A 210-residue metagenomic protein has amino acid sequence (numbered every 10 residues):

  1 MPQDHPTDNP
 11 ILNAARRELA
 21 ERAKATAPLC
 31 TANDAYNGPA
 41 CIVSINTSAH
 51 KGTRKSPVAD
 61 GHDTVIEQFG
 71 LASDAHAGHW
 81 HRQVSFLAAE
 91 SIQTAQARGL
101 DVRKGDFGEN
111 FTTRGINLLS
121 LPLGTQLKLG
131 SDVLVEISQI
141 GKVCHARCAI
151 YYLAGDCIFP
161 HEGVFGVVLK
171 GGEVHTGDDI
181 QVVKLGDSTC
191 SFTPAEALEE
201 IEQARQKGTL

Functional and structural regions predicted by a protein language model:
P2-L134, Q139-G141, E173, S188-L210: Electropositive, beta-rich accessory/interaction domains or terminal extensions that provide binding surfaces
L100-N110, C148-G163: Short, basic/aromatic beta-hairpin or loop at an interaction surface
T113-G115, G163-K170: Short alpha-helix capping/helix-loop boundary micro-motifs
S131, D178, V183-K184: Conserved "cap/hinge" positions at secondary-structure junctions
S138, I158, V168-G171: Short, amphipathic alpha-helical segments
A146-Y151, R205-T209: Short, solvent-exposed secondary-structure boundary/capping segments
C148-A149, D178, F192-P194: Short, charged, solvent-exposed linker or helix-capping segments at domain edges/interfaces that act as flexible hinges
K170-D179: Short glycine/proline-enriched turn or capping motifs at secondary-structure junctions
